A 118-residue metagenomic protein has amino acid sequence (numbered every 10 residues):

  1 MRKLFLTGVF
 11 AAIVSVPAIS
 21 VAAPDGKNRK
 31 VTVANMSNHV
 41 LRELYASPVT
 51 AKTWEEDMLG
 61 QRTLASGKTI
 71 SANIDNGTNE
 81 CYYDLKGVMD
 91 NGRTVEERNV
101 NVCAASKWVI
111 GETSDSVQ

Functional and structural regions predicted by a protein language model:
M1-L4: Positively charged n-region of N-terminal signal peptides that target proteins for export
L6-A18: Hydrophobic helical h-region of N-terminal Sec-dependent signal peptides in bacterial secretory/periplasmic proteins
S20-P24: Boundary at the C-terminal end of the N-terminal hydrophobic targeting segment
K27-V31, I70: Structural beta-strand segments of beta-rich domains
V31-V40: Asparagine-centered strand-capping/turn motif at beta-strand->loop junctions
K52-T78: Intrinsically disordered, low-complexity Pro/Gly/Ser/Thr-rich segments with frequent PxxP/GP/PP motifs and embedded
E80-M89: A short, solvent-exposed beta-strand micro-motif common in secreted/extracellular proteins
R93-Q118: Extracellular beta-sheet/turn segments enriched in Thr/Pro/Gly and aliphatic residues
